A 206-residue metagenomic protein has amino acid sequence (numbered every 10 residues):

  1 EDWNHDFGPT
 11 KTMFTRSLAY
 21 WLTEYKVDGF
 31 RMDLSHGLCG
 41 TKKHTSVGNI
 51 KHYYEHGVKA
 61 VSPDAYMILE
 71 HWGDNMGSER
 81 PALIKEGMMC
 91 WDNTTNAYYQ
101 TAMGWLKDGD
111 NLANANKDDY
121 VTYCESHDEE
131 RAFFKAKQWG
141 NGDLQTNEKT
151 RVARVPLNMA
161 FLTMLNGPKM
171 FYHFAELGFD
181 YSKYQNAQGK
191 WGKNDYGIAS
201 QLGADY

Functional and structural regions predicted by a protein language model:
E1-A19: Active-site-adjacent "subsite" loops/lids of carbohydrate-active enzymes
F7-G8, H44, E148: A generic secondary-structure micro-motif detector that highlights 1-2 residue hydrophobic/ambivalent hotspots embedded
T10, E125, F134-K135: Formylglycine-dependent
T23, L34-E129, G140, R151 (+3 more regions): Active-site-proximal helices and loops of the catalytic beta/alpha 8
A132-E148: Short, basic, glycine/proline-bearing loop/turn elements
